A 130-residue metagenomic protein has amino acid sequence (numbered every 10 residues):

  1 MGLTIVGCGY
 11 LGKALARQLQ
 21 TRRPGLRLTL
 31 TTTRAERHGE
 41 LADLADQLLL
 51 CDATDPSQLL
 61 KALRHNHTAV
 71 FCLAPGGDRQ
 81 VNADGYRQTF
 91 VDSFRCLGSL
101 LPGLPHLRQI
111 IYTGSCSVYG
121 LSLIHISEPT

Functional and structural regions predicted by a protein language model:
L3-G7: Conserved N-terminal Rossmann-fold NAD(P)-binding element of oxidoreductases
G12-K13: N-terminal Rossmann-fold NAD(P) dinucleotide-binding loop
L19: Aromatic pocket-lining residues of Rossmann-like dinucleotide-binding sites
T29: Conserved beta-strand positions in the Rossmann-like core of class I SAM-dependent methyltransferases
E36-E40, L44-C96: NAD(P)H-binding glycine-rich loop region in Rossmannoid oxidoreductase-like domains and their noncatalytic homologs
T68-V70, R108-Y112: Conserved catalytic-site loops of classical short-chain dehydrogenases/reductases
T113-L123: Conserved catalytic-site region of short-chain dehydrogenase/reductase
S122-T130: Residue-level detector of conserved catalytic or cofactor/ligand-binding positions in enzyme active sites
